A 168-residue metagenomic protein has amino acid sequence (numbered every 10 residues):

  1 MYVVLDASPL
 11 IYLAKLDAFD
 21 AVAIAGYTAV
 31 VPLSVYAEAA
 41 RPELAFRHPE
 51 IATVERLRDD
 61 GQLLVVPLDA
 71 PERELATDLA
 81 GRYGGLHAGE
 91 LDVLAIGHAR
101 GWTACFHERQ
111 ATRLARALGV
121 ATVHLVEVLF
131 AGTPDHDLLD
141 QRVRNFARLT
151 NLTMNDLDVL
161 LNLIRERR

Functional and structural regions predicted by a protein language model:
M1-W102, R109, R113, A117-L118 (+3 more regions): Active-site-proximal, substrate-binding regions of enzyme catalytic domains and RNA-binding/basic surfaces
T103-F106, V123-H124: Short hydrophobic alpha-helical runs that function as membrane-insertion/retention elements
G119-T122, L139-D140: Short low-complexity, flexible loop/linker segments enriched in glycine and/or proline with clustered acidic
L125-H136: Long, charge-dense
